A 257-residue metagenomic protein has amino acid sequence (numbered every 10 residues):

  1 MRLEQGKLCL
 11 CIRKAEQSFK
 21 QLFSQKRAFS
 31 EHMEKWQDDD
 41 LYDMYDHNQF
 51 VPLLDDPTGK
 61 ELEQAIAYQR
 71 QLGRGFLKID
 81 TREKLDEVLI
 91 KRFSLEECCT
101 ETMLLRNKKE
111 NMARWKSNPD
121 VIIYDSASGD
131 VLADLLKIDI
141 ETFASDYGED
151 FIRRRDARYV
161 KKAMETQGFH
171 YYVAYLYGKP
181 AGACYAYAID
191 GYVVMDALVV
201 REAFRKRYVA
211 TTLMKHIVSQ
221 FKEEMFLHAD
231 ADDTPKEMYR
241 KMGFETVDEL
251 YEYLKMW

Functional and structural regions predicted by a protein language model:
M1-L22, Q49-D56, N111-R154, R158 (+1 more regions): Short amphipathic alpha-helix that is part of the acyltransferase structural core
M1-L72, K84, K162: N-terminal charged segments
R27-H32, G73-G75, C98-C99, K161-Y172: A short helix-loop-beta-strand connector motif used in the catalytic cores of GNAT acetyltransferases and, in some
P57-A127, Y253-K255: Acyl-donor-binding surface of acyltransferase catalytic domains
T58-I66, V200-Q220, E237, K241: Conserved acetyl-CoA-binding loop-helix of GNAT-fold acetyltransferases
L72-T81, Q220-A231: Conserved GNAT acetyl-CoA-binding A-motif
K84-E97, T211, D232-E249: Conserved active-site alpha-helix within GNAT-family acetyltransferase domains
Y147-V199: A conserved beta-strand-loop-helix scaffold within acyl/acetyltransferase catalytic domains
